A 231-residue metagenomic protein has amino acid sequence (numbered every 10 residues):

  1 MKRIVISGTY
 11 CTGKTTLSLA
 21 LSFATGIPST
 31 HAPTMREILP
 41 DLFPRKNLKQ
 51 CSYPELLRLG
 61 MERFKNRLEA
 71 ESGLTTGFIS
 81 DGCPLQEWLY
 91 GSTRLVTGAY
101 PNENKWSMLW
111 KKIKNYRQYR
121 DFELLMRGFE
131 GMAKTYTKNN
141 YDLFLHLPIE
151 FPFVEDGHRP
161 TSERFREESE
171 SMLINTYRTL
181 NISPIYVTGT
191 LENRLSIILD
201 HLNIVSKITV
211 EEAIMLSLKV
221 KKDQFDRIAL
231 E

Functional and structural regions predicted by a protein language model:
M1-R3: Pre-Walker A (Motif I) flank of P-loop NTPase domains
I6: Hydrophobic anchor at the beta1->P-loop junction of P-loop NTPases
C11: Walker A (P-loop) phosphate-binding loop of P-loop NTPases
K14: Conserved lysine of the Walker
L19, F23-N66: Conserved substrate/cofactor phosphate-moiety recognition/catalytic segment in nucleotide-dependent phosphotransferases
M61-R120: A basic- and aromatic-enriched beta-loop-alpha substructure that forms the phosphate/nucleotide- and DNA/RNA-contacting
L95-G189, S206, I214-L216: A glycine- and Lys/Arg-enriched "phosphate-lid" helix/loop adjacent to the NTP-binding pocket of small-molecule kinases
T179-E231: Charged, low-complexity C-terminal accessory regions
